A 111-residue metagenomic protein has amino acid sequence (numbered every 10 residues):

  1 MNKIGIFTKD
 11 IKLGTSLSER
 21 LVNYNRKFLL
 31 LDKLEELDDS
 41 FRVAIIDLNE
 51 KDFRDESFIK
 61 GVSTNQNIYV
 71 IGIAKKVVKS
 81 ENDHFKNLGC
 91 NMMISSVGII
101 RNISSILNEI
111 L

Functional and structural regions predicted by a protein language model:
M1-K27: Short, charged N-terminal beta->alpha structural module
I6-I11, I46-E50, A74-K75: Structural motif
L30-V43: Acidic, metal-coordinating helix/loop segments flanking the phosphotransfer/catalytic sites of two-component signaling
I45-G61: Conserved phosphotransfer microenvironments
I68-V77: A short, hydrophobic beta-strand element within the central beta-sheet of small alpha/beta folds
V77-N91: Alpha4 helix (beta4-alpha4-beta5 surface) of REC/receiver domains from two-component response regulators
G89-N102: Output/docking surface of receiver
S105-L111: Receiver (REC) domain switch/output surface
